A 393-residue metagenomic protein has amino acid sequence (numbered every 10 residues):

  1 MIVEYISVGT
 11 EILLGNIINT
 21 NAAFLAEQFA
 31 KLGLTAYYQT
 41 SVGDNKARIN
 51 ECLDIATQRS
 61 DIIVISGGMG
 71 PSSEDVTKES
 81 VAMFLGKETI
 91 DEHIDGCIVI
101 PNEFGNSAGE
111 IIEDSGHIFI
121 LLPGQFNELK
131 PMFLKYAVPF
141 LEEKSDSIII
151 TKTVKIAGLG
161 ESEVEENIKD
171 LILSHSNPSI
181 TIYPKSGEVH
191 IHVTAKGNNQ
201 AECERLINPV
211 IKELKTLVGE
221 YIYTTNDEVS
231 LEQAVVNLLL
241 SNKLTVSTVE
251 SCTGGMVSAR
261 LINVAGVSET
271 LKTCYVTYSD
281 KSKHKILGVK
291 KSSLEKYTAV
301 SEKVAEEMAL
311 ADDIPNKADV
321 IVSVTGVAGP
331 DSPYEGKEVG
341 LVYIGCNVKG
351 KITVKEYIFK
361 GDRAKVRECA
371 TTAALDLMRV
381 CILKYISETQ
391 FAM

Functional and structural regions predicted by a protein language model:
M1-G33, Y38-Q39, A201-R205: Glycine-rich phosphate/diphosphate-binding loop of Rossmann-like nucleotide-binding domains
V3-Y5, F119, V246: Conserved hydrophobic helix-helix packing surfaces used for dimerization/oligomerization
V8-T10, I65-S73, P123, K196-G197 (+2 more regions): Glycine-rich beta-strand-to-loop/alpha-helix junction loops that act as flexible
A23-I90, E302-K317: N-terminal small/polar loop signature for handling phosphorylated ligands or for N-terminal nucleophile
R48-D54, Q58, I63, S72-K144: Proline/glycine-rich low-complexity loops and linkers
E113-D114, L121-T194, E202-I207: Accessory alpha-helical/coil subdomains and C-terminal extensions that flank or cap enzyme catalytic cores
E202-M393: Short alpha-helical segments enriched in small residues
